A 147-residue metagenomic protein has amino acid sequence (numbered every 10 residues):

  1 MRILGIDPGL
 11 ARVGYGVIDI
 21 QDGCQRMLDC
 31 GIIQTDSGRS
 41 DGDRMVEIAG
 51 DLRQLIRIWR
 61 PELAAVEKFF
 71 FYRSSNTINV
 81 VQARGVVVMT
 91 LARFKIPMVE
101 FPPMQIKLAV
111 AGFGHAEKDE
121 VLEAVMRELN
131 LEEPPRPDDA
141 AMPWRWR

Functional and structural regions predicted by a protein language model:
M1-R147: Phosphate- and other anionic-substrate recognition elements at nucleic-acid/protein interfaces
